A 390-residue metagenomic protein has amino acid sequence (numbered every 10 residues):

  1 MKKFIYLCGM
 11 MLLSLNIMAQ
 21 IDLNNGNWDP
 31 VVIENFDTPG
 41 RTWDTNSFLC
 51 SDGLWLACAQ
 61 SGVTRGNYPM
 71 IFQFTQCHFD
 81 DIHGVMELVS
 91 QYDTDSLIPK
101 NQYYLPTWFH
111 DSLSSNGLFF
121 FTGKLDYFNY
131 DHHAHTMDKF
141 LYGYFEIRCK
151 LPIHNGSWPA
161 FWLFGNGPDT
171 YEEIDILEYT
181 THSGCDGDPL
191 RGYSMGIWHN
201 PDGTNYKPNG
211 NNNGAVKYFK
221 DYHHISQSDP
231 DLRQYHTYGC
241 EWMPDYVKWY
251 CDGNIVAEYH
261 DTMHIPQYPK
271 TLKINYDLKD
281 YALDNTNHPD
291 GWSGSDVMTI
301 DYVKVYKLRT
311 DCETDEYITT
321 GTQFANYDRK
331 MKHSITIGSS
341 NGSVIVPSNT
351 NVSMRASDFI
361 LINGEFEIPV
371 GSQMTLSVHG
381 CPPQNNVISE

Functional and structural regions predicted by a protein language model:
K2-M10: Sec-dependent signal peptide recognition, specifically the positively charged N-region followed immediately by
L7-C8, S112, F128, S340 (+1 more regions): Compositionally biased, intrinsically disordered low-complexity segments
C8, M18-Q20: Compositionally biased, intrinsically disordered low-complexity segments enriched in polar/proline residues
Q20-T310: GH16 jelly-roll
E313-E390: Extracellular beta-helix/beta-solenoid repeat scaffolds
